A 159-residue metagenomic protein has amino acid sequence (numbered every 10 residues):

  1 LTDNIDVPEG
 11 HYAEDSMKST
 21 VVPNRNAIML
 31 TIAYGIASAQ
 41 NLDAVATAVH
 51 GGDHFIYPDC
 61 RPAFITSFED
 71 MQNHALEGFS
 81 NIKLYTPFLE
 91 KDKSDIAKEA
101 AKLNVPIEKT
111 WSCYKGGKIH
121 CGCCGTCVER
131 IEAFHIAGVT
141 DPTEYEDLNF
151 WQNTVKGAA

Functional and structural regions predicted by a protein language model:
L1-A159: Nucleotide-activated chemistry modules centered on ATP-dependent adenylation/adenylyltransferase
